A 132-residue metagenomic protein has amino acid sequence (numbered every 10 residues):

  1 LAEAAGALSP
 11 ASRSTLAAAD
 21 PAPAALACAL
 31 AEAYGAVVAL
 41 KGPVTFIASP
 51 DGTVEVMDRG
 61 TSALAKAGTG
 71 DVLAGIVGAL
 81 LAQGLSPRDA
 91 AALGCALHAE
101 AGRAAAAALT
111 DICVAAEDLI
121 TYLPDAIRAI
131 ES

Functional and structural regions predicted by a protein language model:
L1-D58: Glycine-rich phosphate/dinucleotide-binding loop and adjoining beta-alpha-beta core of small-molecule
E3, K66-L97: Short, small-residue alpha-helix embedded
E3-A7, A36, F46, G52 (+6 more regions): N-terminal loops that bind phosphate or other acidic moieties and the adjacent beta-alpha structural core
A11-A22, G84-D89, T110-V114: Short, charged, surface-exposed loops that flank catalytic or proteolytic processing sites
P21-A31, P87-E100, A116-P124: Short, well-structured alpha-helical segments that form the helix of a local strand-helix-strand
P43, E100-S132: Charged C-terminal helix
V44-T45, T61-A63, C95-A99: Acidic, glycine-rich active-site loops and adjacent beta-strand->loop/helix elements that engage anionic groups
E55-G68: Short pre-catalytic strand/loop immediately N-terminal to key active-site residues, enriched for Gly-Thr
